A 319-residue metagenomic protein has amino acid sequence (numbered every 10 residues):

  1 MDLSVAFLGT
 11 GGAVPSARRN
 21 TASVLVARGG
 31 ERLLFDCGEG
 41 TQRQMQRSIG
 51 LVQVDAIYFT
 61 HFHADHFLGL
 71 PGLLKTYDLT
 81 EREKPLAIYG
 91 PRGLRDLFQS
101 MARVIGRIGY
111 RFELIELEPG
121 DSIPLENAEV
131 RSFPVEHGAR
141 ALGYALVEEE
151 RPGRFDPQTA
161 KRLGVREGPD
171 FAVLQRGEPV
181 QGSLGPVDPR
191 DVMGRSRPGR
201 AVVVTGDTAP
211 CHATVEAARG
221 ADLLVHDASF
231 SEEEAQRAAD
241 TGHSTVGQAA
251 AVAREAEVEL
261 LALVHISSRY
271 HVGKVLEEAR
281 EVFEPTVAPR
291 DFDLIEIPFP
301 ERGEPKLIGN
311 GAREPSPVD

Functional and structural regions predicted by a protein language model:
M1-G50, P85, Y144-L146, G153 (+2 more regions): Conserved beta-strand hairpin/beta-sheet module of binuclear metal-dependent hydrolase folds, prominently
P15-A17, E126-A217, L223-V225: Active-site-proximal loop/helix segment associated with metal-binding centers of metalloenzymes
F35-G38, D55-F62, P91, V203-T208 (+3 more regions): Active-site neighborhood of phospho(di)ester-bond hydrolases with catalytic His/Asp-centered motifs
E39-Y89, R111-E118: Active-site metal-binding motif and surrounding structural segment of the metallo-beta-lactamase
G69-Y77, M101, H271-R280: Metal-dependent catalytic neighborhoods of phosphoester/phosphodiester hydrolases
G93-R103, L114-L117: A gly/proline- and charged-residue-enriched helix-loop-helix capping module
I105-I115, P285: A glycine-rich helix N-cap at a beta->alpha junction
P119-G120, C211-D319: Binuclear metal-ion centers of metallo-dependent hydrolases, dominated by the metallo-beta-lactamase
